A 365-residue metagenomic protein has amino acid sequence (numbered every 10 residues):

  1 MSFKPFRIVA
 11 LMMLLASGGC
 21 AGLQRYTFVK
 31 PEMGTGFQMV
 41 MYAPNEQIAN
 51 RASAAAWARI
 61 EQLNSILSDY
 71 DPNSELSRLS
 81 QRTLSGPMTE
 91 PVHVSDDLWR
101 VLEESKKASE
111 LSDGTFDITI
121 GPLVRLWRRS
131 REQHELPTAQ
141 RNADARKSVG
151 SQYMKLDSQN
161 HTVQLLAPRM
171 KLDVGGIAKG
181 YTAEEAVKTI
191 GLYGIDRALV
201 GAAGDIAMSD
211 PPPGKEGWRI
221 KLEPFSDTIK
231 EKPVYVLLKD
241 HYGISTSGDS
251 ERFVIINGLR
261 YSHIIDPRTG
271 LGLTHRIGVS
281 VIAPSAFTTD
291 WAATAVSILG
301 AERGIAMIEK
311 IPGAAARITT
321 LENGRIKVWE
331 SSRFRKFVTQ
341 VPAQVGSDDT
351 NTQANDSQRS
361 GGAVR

Functional and structural regions predicted by a protein language model:
S2-I8, G18-R365: Mature catalytic core of soluble alpha/beta enzymes
M13-A16: Repetitive helical segments and hydrophobic/amphipathic motifs
